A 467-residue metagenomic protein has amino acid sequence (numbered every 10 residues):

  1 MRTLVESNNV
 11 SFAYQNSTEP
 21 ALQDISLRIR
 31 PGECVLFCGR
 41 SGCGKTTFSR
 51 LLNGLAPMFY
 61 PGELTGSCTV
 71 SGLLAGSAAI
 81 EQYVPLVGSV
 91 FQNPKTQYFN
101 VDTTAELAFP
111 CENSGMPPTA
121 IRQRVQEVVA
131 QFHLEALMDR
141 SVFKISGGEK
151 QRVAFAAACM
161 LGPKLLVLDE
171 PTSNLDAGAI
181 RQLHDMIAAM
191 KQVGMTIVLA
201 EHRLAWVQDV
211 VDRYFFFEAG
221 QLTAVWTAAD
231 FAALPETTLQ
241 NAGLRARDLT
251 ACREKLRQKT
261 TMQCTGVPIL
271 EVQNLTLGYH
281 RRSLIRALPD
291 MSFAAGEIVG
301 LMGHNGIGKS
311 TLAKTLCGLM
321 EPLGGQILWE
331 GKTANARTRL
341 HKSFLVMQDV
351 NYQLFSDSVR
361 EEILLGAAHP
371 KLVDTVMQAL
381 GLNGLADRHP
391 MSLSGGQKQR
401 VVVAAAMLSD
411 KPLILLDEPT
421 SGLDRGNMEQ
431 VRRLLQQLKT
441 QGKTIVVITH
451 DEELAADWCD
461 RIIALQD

Functional and structural regions predicted by a protein language model:
N53, C317: Helix-to-loop junction immediately C-terminal to a conserved catalytic motif
P61-L74, G325-R339: Conserved ABC transporter NBD signature motif
T119-L137, P370-L385: Conserved ABC ATPase "signature" region
S141-I145, E149, H389-L393, Q397: Conserved ABC ATPase signature
C159, A406-M407: ABC ATPase C-loop
L166-D169, I414-D417: Catalytic Walker B motif of ABC-type/P-loop ATPase nucleotide-binding domains
D176, D424: ABC-family nucleotide-binding domains
E201-H202, T449-H450: H-loop/switch region of ABC-family ATPase nucleotide-binding domains
